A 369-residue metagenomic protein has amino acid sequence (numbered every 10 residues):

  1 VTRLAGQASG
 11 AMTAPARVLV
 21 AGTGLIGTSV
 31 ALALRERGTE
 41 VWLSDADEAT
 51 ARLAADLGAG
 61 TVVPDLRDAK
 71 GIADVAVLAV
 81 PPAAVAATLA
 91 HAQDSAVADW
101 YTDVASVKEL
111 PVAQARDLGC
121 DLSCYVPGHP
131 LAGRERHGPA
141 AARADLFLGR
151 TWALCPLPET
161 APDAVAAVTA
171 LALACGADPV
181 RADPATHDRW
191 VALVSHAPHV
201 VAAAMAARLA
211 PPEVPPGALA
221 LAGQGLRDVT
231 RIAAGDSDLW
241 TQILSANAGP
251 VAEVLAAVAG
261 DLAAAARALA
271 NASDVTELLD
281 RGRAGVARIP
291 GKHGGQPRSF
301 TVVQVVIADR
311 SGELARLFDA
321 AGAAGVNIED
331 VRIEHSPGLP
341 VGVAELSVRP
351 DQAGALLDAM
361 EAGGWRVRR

Functional and structural regions predicted by a protein language model:
T2-D65: NAD(P)+-binding Rossmann beta1-loop-alpha1 motif at the extreme N-terminus of oxidoreductases
R17, E40, C124, T151 (+1 more regions): Residues at the starts of beta-strands that form the adenosine-phosphate
A46-D47, A105, E334: Residues in the short beta-alpha loop(s) of Rossmann-like NAD(P)-binding domains
L66-T102: Rossmann-like NAD(P)-binding element
T88-A140: Rossmann-like NAD(P)(H) cofactor-binding subdomain of soluble oxidoreductases
L146-I232: Internal alpha-helical scaffold of NAD(P)-dependent oxidoreductase catalytic cores
V214-R283, V302: Interdomain hinge/lid region at the active-site interface of Rossmann-like NAD(P)-dependent oxidoreductases
G285-R369: A conserved regulatory-domain signal marking ACT and ACT-like small-molecule sensing domains and adjacent regulatory
